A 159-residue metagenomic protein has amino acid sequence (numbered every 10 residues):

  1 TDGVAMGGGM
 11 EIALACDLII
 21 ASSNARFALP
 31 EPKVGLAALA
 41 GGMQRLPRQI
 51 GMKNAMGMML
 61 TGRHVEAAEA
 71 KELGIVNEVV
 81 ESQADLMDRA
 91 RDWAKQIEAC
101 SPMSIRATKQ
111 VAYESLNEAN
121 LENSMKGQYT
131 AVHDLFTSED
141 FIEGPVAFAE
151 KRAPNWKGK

Functional and structural regions predicted by a protein language model:
T1-D2, V34, Q44, Q49 (+3 more regions): An acidic, glycine-rich surface segment that forms the CoA-thioester-binding/catalytic face of crotonase-fold enzymes
G3, L18, G57, T61-R63 (+3 more regions): Well-ordered beta-strand positions
A5, A38, G62, C100 (+2 more regions): Glycosyltransferase donor-binding loop in the core domain
M6-L60, E72-L73, R89, W93: CoA-thioester-processing core
I20-A25, V76-K126, H133, E139 (+1 more regions): C-terminal long alpha-helix characteristic of the crotonase
G42-R45, N54, A107, Q128-A131 (+1 more regions): Hydrophobic alpha-helical segments typical of transmembrane helices and their membrane-interface/capping positions
M52-M56, V65-E72, S101-R106: Short, structured loop/turn "capping" segments at alpha-beta junctions
